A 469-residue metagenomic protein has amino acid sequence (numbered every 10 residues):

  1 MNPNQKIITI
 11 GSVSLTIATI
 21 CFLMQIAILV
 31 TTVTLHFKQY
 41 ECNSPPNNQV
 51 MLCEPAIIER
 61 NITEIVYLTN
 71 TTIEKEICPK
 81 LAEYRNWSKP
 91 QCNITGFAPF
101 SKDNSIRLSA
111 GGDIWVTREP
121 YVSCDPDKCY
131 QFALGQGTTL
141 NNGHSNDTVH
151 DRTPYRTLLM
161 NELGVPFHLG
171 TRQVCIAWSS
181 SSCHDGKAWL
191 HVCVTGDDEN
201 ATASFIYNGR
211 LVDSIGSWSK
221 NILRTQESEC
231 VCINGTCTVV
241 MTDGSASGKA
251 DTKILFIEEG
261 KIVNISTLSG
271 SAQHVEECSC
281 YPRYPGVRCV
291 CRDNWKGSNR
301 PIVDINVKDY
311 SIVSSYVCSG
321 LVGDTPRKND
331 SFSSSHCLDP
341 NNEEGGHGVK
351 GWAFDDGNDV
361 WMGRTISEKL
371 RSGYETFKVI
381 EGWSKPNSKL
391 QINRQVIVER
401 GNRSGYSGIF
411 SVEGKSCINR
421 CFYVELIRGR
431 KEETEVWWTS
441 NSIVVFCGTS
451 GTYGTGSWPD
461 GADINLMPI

Functional and structural regions predicted by a protein language model:
N4-H36: Single-pass membrane-anchoring alpha-helices
N61, N70, N86, N93 (+6 more regions): N-linked glycosylation sites
E76, C278, V287-C291: Extracellular cysteine-rich, disulfide-stabilized repeat modules
F100-S109, H347-D355: Short carbohydrate-recognition loop motifs
V116, F132, V192, F377-K385 (+1 more regions): Short hydrophobic/aromatic patches on beta-strands that form ligand-binding or substrate-lining surfaces
H191-V194, E425, E435, N465-I469: Short tryptophan-centered beta-strand motifs in secreted/extracellular beta-sheet-rich domains of glycan-recognition
M241-A246: Short beta-strand-plus-loop segments that form exposed binding edges in beta-rich domains
